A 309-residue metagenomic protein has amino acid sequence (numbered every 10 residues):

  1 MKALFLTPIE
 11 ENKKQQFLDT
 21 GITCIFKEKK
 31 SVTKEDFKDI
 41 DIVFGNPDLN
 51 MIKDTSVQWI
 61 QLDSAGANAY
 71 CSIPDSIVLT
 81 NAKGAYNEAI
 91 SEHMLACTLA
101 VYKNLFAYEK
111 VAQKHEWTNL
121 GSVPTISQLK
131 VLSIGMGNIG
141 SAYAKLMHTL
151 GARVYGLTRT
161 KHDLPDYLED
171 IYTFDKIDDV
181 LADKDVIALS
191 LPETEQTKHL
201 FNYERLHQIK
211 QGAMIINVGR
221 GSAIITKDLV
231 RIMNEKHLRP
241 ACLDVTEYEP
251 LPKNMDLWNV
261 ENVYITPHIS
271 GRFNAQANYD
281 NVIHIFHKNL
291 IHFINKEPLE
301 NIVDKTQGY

Functional and structural regions predicted by a protein language model:
M1-I40, Y155: N-terminal glycine-/charge-rich "phosphate-binding" loop or analogous flexible N-terminal tail
P8-E11, K29-S31, G45-N50, S64-N68 (+1 more regions): Short, polar loop motifs at secondary-structure junctions
K13-D19, T33-F37, N50-T55, A69-S76 (+2 more regions): Short loop/helix-cap segments at secondary-structure boundaries that form the rim of catalytic
K27-D36, P47-I52, Y167-D183: Short acidic low-complexity segments
D39-A112: Phosphate/diphosphate ligand-binding glycine-rich loop within oxidoreductases
Y108-A142: Glycine-rich NAD(P)-binding loop of Rossmann-like domains
K161-D256: Rossmann-like adenosine-cofactor binding region
G212, V218-Y309: Rossmann-like dinucleotide-binding domain for NAD(H)/NADP(H)
